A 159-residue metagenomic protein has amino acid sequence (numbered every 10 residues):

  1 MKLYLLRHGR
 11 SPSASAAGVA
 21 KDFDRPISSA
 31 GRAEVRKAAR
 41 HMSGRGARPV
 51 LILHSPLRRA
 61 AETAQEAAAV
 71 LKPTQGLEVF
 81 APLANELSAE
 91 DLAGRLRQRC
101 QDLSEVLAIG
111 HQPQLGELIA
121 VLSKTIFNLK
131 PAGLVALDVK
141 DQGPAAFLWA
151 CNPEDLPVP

Functional and structural regions predicted by a protein language model:
K2-L87, T125-L129, P159: Active-site-proximal alpha-helix that buttresses catalytic centers in soluble enzyme cores
G9-R10, R58, L83, Q112-Q114 (+3 more regions): Short, flexible active-site-adjacent loop segments at beta-strand->alpha-helix junctions, enriched in small/polar
A84-C100: Short phosphate-binding loop-to-helix
L96-L107, L148-P157: A polyampholytic, Gly/Pro-enriched intrinsically disordered region
R99-L107, Q112-A132: Non-DNA-binding regulatory cores of transcription-related proteins, predominantly C-terminal effector-binding
S123-P159: Domain-level recognition of soluble alpha/beta enzyme cores, biased toward histidine phosphatases/phosphomutases
